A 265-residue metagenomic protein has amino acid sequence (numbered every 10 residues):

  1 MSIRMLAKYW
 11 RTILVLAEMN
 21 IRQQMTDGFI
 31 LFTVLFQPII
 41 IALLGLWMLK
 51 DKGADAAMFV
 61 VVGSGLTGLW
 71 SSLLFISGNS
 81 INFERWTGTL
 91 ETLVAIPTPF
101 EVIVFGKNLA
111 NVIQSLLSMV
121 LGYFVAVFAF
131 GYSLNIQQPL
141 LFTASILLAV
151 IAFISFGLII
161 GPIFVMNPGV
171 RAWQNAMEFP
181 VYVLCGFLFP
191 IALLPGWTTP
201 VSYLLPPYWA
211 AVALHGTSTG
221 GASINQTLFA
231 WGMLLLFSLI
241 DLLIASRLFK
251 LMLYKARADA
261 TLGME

Functional and structural regions predicted by a protein language model:
M1-E265: Hydrophobic transmembrane alpha-helices and immediately adjacent juxtamembrane helices of multi-pass inner-membrane
